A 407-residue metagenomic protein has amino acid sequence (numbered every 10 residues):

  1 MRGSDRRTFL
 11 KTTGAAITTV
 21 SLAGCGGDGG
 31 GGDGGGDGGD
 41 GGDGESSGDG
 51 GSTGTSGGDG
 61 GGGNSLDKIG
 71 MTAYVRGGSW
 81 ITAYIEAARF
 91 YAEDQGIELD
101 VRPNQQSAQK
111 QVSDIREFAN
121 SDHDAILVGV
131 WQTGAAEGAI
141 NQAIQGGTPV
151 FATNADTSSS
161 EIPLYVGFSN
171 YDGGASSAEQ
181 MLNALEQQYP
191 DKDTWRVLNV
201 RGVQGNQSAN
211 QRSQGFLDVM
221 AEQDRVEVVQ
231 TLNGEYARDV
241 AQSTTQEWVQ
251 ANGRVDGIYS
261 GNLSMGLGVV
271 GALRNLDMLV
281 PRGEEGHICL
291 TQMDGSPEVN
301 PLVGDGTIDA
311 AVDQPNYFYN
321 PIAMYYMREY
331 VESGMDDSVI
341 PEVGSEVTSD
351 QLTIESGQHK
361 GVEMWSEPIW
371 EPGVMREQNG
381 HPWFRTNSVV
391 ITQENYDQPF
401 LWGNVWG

Functional and structural regions predicted by a protein language model:
M1-V20: N-terminal secretory signal peptides and thylakoid transit peptides that target proteins across membranes
G24-C25: N-terminal Sec signal peptide cleavage junction
S65-D67, V200-Q204, S208, I322 (+1 more regions): Hinge/cleft segment of the Venus flytrap/periplasmic-binding protein
L66-A87, Y91, Q95, D100-S113 (+4 more regions): Extracytoplasmic "Venus flytrap"
P103, S158-N183, N199-V200, T231 (+1 more regions): Short beta-strand elements at the ligand-binding edges of bilobed clamshell
Q111, V166-T194, N210-Q211, V240-T245 (+2 more regions): Hydrophobic alpha-helical segments within soluble ligand-binding/sensing domains
I126-Q145, F216, G234-L302: Hydrophobic alpha-helical
G134-D172, D191-R196, V299-P301, I308: Flexible loop/hinge segments that line or gate small-molecule binding clefts
